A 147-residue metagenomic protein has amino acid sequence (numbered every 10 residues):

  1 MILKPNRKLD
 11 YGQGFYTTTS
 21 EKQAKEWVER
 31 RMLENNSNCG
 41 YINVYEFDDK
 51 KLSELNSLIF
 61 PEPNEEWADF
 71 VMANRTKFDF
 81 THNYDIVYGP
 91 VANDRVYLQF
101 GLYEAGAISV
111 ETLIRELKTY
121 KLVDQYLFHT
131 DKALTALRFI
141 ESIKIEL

Functional and structural regions predicted by a protein language model:
M1-T18: Short N-terminal edge-element motif at the start of the domain
P5, L9-D10, K25-E26, R30-L147: Conserved NAD+-utilizing ADP-ribose enzyme module
